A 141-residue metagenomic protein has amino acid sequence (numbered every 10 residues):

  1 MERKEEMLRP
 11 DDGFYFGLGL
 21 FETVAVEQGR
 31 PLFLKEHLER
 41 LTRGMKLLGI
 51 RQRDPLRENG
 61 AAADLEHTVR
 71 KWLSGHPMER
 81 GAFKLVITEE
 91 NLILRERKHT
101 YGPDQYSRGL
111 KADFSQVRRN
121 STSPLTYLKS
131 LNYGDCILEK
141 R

Functional and structural regions predicted by a protein language model:
M1-A63, H67-K71, T88-R141: Helix-start/capping segments and mature chain N-termini
H76-E89, I93: Ordered, amphipathic secondary-structure segments that act as subunit-interaction surfaces in large macromolecular
